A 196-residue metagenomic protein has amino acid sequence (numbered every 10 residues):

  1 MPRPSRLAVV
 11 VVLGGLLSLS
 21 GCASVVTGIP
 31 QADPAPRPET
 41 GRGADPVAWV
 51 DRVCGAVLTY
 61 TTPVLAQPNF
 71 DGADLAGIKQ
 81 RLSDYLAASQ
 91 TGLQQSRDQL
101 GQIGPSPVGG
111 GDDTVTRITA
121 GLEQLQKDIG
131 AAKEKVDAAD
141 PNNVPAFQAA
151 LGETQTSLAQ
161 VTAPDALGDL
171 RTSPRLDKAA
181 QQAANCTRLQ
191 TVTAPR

Functional and structural regions predicted by a protein language model:
M1-V11: Bacterial N-terminal signal peptides that target proteins for export
L17-G21: C-terminal motif of bacterial Sec signal peptides marking the signal peptidase cleavage site
A23-V26: Bacterial signal peptide processing site
I29-A88, R188-P195: Immediate post-signal-peptide N-terminus of mature secreted/exported proteins
I29-D33, I129, D140: Elongated amphipathic alpha-helical scaffolds of membrane-associated proteins involved in membrane
R37, G41-C54, N142-R196: Extracellularly exposed regions in secreted/surface proteins, prominently low-complexity, repeat-rich
A56-A132, V136, A150-T172: Alpha-helical segments in soluble extracytoplasmic regions
K133-P145: Amphipathic, charged alpha-helical scaffolds that flank and support histidine-based chemistry in signaling
